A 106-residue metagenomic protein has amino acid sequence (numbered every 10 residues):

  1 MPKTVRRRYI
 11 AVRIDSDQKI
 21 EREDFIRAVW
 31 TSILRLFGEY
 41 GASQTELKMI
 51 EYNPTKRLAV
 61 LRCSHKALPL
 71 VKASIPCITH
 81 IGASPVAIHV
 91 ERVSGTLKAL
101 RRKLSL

Functional and structural regions predicted by a protein language model:
T4-E23: Short glycine-/aliphatic-rich beta-strand segments at the starts of folded cytosolic domains
E23-Y40: A short, contiguous, amphipathic alpha-helix enriched in charged residues
I33, P76-V86: A common structural junction motif
S43, G82-E91: Interdomain boundary/hinge elements
Q44-Y52: Short edge beta-strands and adjacent turn/loop segments
Y52-V60: The conserved glycine-aromatic submotif of the RRM
R62-P69: Helix N-cap motif at beta-to-alpha junctions
L97-L106: Short, low-order "capping/linker" segments at domain edges
